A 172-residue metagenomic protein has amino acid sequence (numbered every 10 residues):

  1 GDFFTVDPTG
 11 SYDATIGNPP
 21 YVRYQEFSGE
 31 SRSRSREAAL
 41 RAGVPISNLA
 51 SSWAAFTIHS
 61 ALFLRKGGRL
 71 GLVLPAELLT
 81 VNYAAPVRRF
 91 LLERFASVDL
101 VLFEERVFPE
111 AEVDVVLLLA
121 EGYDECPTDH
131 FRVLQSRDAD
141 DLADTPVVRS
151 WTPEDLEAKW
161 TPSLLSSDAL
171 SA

Functional and structural regions predicted by a protein language model:
F3-A172: Signature of N6-adenine DNA methyltransferases within the class I
